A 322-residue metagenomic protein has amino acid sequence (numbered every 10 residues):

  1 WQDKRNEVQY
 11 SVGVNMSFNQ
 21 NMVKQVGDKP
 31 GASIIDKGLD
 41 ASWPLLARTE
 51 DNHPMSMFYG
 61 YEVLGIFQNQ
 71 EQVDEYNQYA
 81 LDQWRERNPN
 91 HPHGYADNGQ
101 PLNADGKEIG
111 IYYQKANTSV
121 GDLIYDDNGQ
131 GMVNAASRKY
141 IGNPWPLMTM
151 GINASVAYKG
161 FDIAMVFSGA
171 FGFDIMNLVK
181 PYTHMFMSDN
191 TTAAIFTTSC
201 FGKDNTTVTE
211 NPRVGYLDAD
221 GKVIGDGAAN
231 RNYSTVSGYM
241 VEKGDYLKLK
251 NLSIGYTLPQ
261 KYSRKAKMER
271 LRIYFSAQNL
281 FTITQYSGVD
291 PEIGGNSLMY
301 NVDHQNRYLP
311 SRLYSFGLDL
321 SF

Functional and structural regions predicted by a protein language model:
Q2-Y140, H184, G202-E210: Conserved small-residue
N6-V12, M148, K159-F161, D245 (+2 more regions): Outer-envelope beta-barrel architecture signal
V12-V14, M165, I273-F275, L318: Membrane-embedded beta-strand positions of outer-membrane beta-barrel proteins
M16-M22, Y158-G160, G169-F173, N251 (+3 more regions): Transmembrane beta-strands of outer-membrane beta-barrel pores
N21, P310-F322: Outer-membrane beta-barrel "beta-signal"
D28-K37, K180-D189, G288-M299: Flexible, surface-exposed loop regions and adjacent strand-edge segments of Gram-negative outer-membrane beta-barrel
K107, A170-R272: Extracytoplasmic gating/loop element in the C-terminal half of outer-membrane beta-barrel translocons and assembly
G160-A164, K261-Y262: Repeated loop/turn-to-beta-strand initiation elements of outer-membrane beta-barrel proteins
